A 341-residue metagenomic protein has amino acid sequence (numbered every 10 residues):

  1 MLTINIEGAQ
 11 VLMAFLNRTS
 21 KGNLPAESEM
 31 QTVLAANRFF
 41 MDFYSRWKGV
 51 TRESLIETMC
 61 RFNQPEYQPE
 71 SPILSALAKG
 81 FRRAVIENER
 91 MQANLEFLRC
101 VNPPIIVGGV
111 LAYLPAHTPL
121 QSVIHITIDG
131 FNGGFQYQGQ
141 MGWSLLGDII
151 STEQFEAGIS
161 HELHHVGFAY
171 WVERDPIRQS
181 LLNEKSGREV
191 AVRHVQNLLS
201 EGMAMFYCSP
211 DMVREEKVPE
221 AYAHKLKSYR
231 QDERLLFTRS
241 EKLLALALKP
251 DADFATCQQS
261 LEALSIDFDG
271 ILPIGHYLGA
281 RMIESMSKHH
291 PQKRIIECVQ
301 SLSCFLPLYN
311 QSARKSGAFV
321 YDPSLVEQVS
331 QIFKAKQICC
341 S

Functional and structural regions predicted by a protein language model:
M1-A36, W171-A245, K315-V320: Post-HExxH zinc-binding segment in Zn-dependent metallohydrolases
M13-E96: N-terminal accessory alpha/beta regions
A84-Y137, T152: Auxiliary, metal-adjacent structural segments of Zn-dependent hydrolase domains
V110, H117-I126, K217-Y222, R294-Q300: Surface-exposed patches in mature extracellular/periplasmic domains of secreted proteins
H125-W143, V166-N183: A short mid-domain helix/strand-loop element embedded in enzyme catalytic domains that forms or borders the active-site
S144-I159: Short pre-active-site segment immediately N-terminal to the catalytic Zn-binding motif
G158, E162-Y170, G202: Catalytic glutamate of the conserved HExxH
Y222-S341: Pan-zinc metallopeptidase signature
